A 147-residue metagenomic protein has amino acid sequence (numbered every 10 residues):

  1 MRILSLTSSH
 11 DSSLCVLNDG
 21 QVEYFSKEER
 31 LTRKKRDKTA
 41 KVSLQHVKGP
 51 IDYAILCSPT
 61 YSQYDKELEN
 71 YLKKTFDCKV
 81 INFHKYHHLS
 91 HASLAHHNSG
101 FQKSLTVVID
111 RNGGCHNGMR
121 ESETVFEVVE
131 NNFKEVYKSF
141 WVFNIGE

Functional and structural regions predicted by a protein language model:
M1-E147: Short acidic/glycine-rich loops and adjacent helix/strand connectors that line catalytic pockets where negatively
